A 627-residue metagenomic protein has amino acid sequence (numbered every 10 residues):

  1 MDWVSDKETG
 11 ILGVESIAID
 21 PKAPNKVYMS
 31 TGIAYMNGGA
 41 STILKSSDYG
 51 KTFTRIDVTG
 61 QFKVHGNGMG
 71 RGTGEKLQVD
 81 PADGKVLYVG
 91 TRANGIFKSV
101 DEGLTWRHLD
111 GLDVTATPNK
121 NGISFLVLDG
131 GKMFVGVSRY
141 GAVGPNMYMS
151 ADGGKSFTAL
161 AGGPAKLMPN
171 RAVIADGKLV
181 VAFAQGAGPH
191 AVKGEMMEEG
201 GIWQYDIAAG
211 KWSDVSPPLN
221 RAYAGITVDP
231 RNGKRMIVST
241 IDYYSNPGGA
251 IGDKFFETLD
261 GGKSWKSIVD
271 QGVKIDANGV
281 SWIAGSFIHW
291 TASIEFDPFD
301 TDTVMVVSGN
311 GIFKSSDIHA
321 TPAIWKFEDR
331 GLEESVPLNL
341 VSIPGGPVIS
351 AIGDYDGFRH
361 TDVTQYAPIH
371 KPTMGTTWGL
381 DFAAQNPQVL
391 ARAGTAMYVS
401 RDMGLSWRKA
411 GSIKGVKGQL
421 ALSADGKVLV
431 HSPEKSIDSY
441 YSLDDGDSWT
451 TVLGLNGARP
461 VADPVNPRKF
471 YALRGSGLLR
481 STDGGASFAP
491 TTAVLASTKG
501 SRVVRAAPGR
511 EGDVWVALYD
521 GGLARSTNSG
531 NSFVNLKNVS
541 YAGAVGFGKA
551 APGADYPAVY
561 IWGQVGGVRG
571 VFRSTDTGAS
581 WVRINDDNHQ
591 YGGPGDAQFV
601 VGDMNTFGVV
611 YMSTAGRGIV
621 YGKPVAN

Functional and structural regions predicted by a protein language model:
M1, P21, S46-S47, P81 (+16 more regions): Conserved Ser/Thr-centered positions that define the repeating blades of beta-propeller domains
G13-S16, M69-K76, N121-S124, P169 (+5 more regions): Signature of short aromatic-glycine-proline-rich micro-motifs recurring in repeat-based ectodomains
I17, L77, L126, A172 (+9 more regions): Hydrophobic core register within WD40 beta-propeller blades
I33-N37, N94-G95, R139-V143, G186-H190 (+9 more regions): Short glycine/acidic-enriched loop and turn motifs that connect beta-strands
D57-G68, L112-A116, S267-G285, D587-Y591: Surface-exposed loop and turn segments in beta-propeller and other repeat-based domains that flank or scaffold
N220-R221, I275-G279, E328-L340, M374-T377 (+3 more regions): Conserved blade-ending motifs and adjacent loop-strand segments that build the rim/top face of beta-propeller domains
S245, S286, W290-D302, V307-N310 (+3 more regions): Loop/turn-rich, solvent-exposed surfaces of beta-rich toroidal or solenoidal domains
G593-N627: Blade-level signature of beta-propeller repeat domains, shared across WD40, Kelch, NHL, RCC1 and BNR/Asp-box propellers
